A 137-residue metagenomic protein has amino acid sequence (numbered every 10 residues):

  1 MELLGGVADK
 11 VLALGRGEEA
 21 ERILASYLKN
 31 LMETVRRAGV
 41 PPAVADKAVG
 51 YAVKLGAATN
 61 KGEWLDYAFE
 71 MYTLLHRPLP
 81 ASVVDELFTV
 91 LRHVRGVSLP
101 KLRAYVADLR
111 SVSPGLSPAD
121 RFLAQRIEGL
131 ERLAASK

Functional and structural regions predicted by a protein language model:
M1-K137: Long, compositionally biased regulatory regions of eukaryotic proteins
